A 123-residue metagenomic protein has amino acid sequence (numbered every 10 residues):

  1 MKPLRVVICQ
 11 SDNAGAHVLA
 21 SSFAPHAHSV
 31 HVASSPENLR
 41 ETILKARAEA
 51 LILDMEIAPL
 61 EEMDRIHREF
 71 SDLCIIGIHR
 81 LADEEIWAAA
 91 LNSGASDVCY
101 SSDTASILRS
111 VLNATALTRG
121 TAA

Functional and structural regions predicted by a protein language model:
D12-V32: Two-component/phosphorelay signaling modules centered on CheY-like receiver
A16, E49-E69, D83: Conserved phosphotransfer microenvironments
S34-A50, M55-A58: Acidic, metal-coordinating helix/loop segments flanking the phosphotransfer/catalytic sites of two-component signaling
L44-A46, I66-L73, S93: Conserved phosphotransfer cores of two-component systems
H79-D97: Alpha4 helix (beta4-alpha4-beta5 surface) of REC/receiver domains from two-component response regulators
E84, T104-R109: Conserved two-component signaling phosphotransfer/partner-docking surface
Y100-S101: A Lys-centered signature of the CheY-like receiver
I107-A123: Receiver (REC) domain switch/output surface
